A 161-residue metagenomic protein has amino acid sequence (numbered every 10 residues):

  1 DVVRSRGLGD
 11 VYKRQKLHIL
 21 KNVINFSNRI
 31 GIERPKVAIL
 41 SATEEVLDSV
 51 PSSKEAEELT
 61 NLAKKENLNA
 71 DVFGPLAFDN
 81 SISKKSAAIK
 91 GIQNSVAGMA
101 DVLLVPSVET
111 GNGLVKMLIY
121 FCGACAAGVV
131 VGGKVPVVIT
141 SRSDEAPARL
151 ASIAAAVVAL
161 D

Functional and structural regions predicted by a protein language model:
D1-Y12: Single conserved hydrophobic/aromatic residue that forms the stacking wall/gate of nucleotide- or nucleobase-binding
D10, R14-L17, K21-F26, L62-K65 (+1 more regions): Non-catalytic structural scaffold of enzyme domains
Q15-S41, E57: Internal alpha/beta core interface subdomains
S41-V46, L76-N80, V108-T110, V135: Glycine-rich beta-alpha junction loops
E45-D48, S52-D101: Active-site rim loops that border cofactor/substrate pockets in soluble metabolic enzymes
K90-K134: A C-terminal functional module that forms or caps the active site or interfaces directly with catalytic machinery
L114-M117, G123-D161: C-terminal functional extensions of proteins
